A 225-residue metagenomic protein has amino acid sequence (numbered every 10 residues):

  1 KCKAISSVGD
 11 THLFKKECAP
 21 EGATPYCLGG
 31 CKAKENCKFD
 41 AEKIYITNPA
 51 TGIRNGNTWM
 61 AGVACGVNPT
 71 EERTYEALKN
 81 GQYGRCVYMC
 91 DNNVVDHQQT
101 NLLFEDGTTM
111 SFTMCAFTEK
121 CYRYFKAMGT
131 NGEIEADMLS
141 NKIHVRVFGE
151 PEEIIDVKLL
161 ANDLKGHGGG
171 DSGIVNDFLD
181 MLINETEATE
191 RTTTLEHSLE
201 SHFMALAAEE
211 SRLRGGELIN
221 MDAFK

Functional and structural regions predicted by a protein language model:
K1-L13, A19-P25, C31-K32, F39-R85 (+1 more regions): Oxidoreductase and adenylate-handling cofactor-binding alpha/beta cores
D10-F14, A116-E119: Short, solvent-exposed loop/turn segments at secondary-structure junctions
L13-K15, V145-R146: Short secondary-structure boundary/hinge segments and terminal tails
V94-K225: C-terminal helical cap and adjacent loop that interface with cofactors, partners, or active-site loops
